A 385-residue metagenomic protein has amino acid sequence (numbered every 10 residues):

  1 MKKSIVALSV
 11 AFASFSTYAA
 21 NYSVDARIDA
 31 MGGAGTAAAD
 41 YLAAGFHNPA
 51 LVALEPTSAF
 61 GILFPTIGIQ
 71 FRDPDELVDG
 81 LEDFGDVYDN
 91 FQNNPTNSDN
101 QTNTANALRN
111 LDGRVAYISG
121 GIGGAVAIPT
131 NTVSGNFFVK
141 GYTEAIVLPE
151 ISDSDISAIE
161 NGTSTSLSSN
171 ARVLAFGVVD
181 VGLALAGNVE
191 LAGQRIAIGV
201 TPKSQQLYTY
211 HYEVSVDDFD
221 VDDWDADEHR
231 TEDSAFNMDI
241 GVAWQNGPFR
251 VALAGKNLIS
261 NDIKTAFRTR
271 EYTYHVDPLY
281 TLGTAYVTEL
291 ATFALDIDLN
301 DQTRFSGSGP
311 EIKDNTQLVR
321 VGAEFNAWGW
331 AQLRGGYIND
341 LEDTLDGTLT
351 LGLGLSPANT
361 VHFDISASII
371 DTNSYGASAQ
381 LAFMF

Functional and structural regions predicted by a protein language model:
M1-A19: Gram-negative bacterial Sec-dependent N-terminal signal peptides
A20-F385: Subset of outer-membrane beta-barrel
